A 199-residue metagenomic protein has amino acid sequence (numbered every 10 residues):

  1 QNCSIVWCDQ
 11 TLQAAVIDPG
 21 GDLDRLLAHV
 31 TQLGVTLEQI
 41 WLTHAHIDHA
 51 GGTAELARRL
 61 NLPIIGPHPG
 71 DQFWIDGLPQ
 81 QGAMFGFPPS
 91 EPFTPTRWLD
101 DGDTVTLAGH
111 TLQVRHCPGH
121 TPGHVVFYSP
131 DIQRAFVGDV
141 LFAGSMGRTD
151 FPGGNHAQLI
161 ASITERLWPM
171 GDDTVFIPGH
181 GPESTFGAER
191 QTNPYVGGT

Functional and structural regions predicted by a protein language model:
Q1-L33, V126-G138: Conserved beta-strand hairpin/beta-sheet module of binuclear metal-dependent hydrolase folds, prominently
Q1-S4, L26-H29, G51-G52, L99-D101 (+2 more regions): A generic local structural motif
V6, T43, C117: Conserved S/T- and glycine-rich ATP-binding loop of Class I adenylate-forming
T11, G21, I47, D71 (+4 more regions): Short, glycine/acidic-enriched loop or turn micro-motifs at the edges of active sites
Q13-I17, Q39-W41, V114-H116: Short catalytic-loop micro-motif centered on adjacent basic/acidic residues
G21-T106, H110, T192-G198: Active-site HxH/HxHxD metal-binding segment of metal-dependent hydrolases
Q80-A83, T104, H110-T199: Metallo-beta-lactamase
